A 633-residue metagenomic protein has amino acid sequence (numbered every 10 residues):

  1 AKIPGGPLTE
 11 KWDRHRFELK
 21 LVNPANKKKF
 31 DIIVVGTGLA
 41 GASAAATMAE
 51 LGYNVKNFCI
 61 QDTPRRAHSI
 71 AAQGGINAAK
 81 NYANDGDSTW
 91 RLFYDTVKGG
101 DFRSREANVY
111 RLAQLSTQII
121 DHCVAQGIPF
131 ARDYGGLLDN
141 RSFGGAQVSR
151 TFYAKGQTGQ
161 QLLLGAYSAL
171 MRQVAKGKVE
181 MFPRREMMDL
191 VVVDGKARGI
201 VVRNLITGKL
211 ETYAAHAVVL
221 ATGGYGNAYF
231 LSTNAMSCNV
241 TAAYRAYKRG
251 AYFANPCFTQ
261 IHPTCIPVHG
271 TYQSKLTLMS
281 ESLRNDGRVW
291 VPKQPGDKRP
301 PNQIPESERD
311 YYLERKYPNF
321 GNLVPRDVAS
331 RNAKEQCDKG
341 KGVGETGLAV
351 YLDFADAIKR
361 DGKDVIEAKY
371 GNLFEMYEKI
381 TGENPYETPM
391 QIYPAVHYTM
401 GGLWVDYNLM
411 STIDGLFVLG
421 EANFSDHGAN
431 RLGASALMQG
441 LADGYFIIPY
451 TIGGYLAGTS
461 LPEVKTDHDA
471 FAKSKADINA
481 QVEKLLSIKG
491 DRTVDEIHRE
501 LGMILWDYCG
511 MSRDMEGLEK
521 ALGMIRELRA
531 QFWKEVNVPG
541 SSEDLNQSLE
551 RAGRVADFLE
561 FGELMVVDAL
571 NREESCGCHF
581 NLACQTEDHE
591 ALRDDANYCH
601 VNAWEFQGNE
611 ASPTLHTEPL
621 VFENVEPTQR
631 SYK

Functional and structural regions predicted by a protein language model:
W12-K29, T207-E211: A short, basic/flexible loop-to-alpha-helix module at the beginning of a structural domain
L19-D31, T47, L51, D62-P64 (+9 more regions): Glycine- and aromatic-enriched mobile tails/lids
I32-N57: N-terminal Rossmann-like FAD-binding beta1-loop-alpha1 element of flavoenzymes
I33-V35, Y213-T222: Short hydrophobic core segments
Q61-Y94, Q260-T264, T271-K275: Conserved N-terminal glycine-rich FAD pyrophosphate-binding loop of Rossmann-like flavoproteins
I119-K209, A221, C265-L276, R284: Conserved redox-cofactor binding core of oxidoreductases
A217-L276, N430-Y450: Glycine-rich loop(s) and the adjacent beta-strand/alpha-helix scaffold that form part
R245, A251-K379, Y450-G454: An anion/pyrophosphate-binding glycine-rich loop and adjacent beta-alpha core in soluble alpha-beta enzymes
